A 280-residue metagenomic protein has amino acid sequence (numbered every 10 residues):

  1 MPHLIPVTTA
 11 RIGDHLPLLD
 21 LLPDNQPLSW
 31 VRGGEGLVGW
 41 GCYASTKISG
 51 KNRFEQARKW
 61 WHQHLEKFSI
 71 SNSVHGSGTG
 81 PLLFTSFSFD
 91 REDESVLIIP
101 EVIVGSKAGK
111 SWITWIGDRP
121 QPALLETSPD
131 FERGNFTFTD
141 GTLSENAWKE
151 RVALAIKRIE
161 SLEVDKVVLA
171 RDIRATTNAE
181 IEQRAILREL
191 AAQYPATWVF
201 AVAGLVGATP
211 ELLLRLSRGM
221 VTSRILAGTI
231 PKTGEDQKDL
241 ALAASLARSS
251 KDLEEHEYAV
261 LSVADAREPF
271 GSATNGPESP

Functional and structural regions predicted by a protein language model:
M1-N52: An N-terminal JmjN-like helical accessory module and its immediate linker preceding a catalytic domain
M1-T9, S111-P122, T127, F131 (+2 more regions): Cytosolic ligand/metal-binding cores
G13, K149-A153, L240-L242: Active-site glycine-rich loop that binds ribose-phosphate moieties when present
N25-R32, L82-F84, D165-V167, P195-A201: A short, Trp-centered hydrophobic/proline-enriched beta-strand micro-motif
W40-I99: Glycine-rich, N-terminal phosphate-binding loop and its surrounding beta-alpha-beta segment
S45, K67, V104, S262-D265: TRNA-recognition modules of translation machinery and tRNA-sensing kinases, especially anticodon-binding
E94-T114: Structural signature of FAD isoalloxazine-binding scaffolds in flavoprotein oxidoreductases
P129-L212, E254-A259, V263-D265, F270-T274: Active-site pocket-lining segments that scaffold enzyme catalytic pockets across diverse folds
